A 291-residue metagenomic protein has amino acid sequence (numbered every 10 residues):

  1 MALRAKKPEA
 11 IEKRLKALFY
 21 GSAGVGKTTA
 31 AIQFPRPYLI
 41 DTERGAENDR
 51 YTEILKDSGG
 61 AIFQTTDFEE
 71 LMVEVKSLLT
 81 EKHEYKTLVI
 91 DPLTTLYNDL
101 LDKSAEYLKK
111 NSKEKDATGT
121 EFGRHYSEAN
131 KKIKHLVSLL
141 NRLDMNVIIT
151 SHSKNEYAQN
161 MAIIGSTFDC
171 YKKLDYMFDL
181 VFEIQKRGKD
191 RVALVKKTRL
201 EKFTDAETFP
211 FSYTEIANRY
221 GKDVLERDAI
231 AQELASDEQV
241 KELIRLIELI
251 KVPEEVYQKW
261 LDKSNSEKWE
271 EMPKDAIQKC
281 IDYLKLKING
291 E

Functional and structural regions predicted by a protein language model:
A2-K27, I32-F34, Y38, R44-A46 (+3 more regions): Interfaces that engage single-stranded nucleic acids at replication/repair/recombination sites
A10-E12, L78-H83, L139-L143, K173-D175: Conserved catalytic network of the ASCE P-loop NTPase/AAA+ motor domain
I11-A17, T52-Q64, A117-H125: Short, basic, glycine/proline-bearing loop/turn elements
L18, T87-V89, I148-I149: Structural motif
S22, S138-I216: Phosphate-binding/switch region of NTP-binding enzymes
K27, G45-E53, C170: Short, glycine/polar-rich helix-capping loops at beta-to-alpha or helix-loop-helix junctions that flank or form
R50-E114: Conserved nucleotide-sensing/catalytic segment adjacent to the nucleotide-binding pocket in NTP-handling enzymes
P92-K173: P-loop NTPase motor core
